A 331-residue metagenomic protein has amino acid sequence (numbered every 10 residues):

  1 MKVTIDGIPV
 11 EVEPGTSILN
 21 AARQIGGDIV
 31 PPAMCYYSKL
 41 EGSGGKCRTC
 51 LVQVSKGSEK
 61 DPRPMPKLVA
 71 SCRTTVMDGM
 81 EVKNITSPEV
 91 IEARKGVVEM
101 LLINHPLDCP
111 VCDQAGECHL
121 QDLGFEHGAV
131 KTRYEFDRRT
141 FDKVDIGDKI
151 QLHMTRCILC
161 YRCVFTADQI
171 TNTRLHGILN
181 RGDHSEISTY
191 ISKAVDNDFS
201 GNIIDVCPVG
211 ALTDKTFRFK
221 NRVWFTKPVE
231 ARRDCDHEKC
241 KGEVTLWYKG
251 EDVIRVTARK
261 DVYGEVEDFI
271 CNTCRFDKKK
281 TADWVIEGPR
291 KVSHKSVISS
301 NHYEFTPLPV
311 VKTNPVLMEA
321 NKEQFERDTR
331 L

Functional and structural regions predicted by a protein language model:
M1-E11, G15, V54, D61 (+2 more regions): N-terminal export/assembly segments and adjacent metallocofactor-ligating motifs of anaerobic energy-metabolism
G7-G79, P88: N-terminal cofactor/phosphate-binding cores enriched in small/glycine residues, especially glycine-rich loops such as
H105-C109: Short, polar/flexible loop-turn hinges at active-site or ligand-entry regions and domain interfaces
